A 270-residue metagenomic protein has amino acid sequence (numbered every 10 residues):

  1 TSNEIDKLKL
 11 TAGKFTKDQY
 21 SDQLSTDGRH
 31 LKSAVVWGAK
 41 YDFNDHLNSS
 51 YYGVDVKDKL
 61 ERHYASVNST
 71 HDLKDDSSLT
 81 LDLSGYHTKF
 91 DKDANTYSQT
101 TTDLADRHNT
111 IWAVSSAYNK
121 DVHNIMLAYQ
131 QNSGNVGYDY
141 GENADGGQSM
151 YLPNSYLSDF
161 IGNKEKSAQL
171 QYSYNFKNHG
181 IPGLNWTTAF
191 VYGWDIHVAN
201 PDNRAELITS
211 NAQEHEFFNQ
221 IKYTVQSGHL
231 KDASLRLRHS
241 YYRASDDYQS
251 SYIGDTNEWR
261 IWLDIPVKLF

Functional and structural regions predicted by a protein language model:
S2, G53-K57, H71, G85-D91 (+9 more regions): Transmembrane beta-strands of outer-membrane beta-barrel pores
S2-A34, D76-D159, N163, H239-T256: Outer-membrane beta-barrel translocator/channel fold
A12, S49-Y51, V67, L81-G85 (+7 more regions): Membrane-embedded beta-strand positions of outer-membrane beta-barrel proteins
R29-L31, V54-Y64, G162-K166, W194 (+2 more regions): Solvent-exposed loop/turn segments connecting transmembrane beta-strands in outer-membrane beta-barrel proteins
K40-D42, Y52, N68-T70, S115-N119 (+3 more regions): Transmembrane beta-barrel domains of outer membrane proteins
D45-S50, K74-L81, V122-L127, G134-N135 (+3 more regions): Repeated loop/turn-to-beta-strand initiation elements of outer-membrane beta-barrel proteins
V122-Q226: C-terminal structural cap/anchor segments
L170, N219, D255-F270: Outer-membrane beta-barrel "beta-signal"
